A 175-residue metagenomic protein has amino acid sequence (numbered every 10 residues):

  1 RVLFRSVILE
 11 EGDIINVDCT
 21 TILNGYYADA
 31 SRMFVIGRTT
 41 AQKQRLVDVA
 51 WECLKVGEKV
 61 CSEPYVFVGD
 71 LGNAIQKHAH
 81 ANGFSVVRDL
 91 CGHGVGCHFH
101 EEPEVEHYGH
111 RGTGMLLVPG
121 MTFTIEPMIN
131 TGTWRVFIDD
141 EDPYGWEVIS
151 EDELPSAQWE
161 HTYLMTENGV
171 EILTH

Functional and structural regions predicted by a protein language model:
R1-H175: Active-site neighborhoods and metal-handling regions in enzymes and metal-associated proteins
